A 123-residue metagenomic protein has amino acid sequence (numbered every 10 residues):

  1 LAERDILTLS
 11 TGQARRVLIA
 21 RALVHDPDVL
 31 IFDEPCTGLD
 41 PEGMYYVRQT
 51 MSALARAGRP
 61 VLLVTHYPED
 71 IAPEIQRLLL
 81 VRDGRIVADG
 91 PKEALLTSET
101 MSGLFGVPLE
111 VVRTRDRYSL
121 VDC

Functional and structural regions predicted by a protein language model:
D5-L9: Conserved ABC ATPase signature
I19: Hydrophobic anchor residue at the start of the ABC signature
D26: Conserved catalytic motifs of ABC-family nucleotide-binding domains
L30-D33: Catalytic Walker B motif of ABC-type/P-loop ATPase nucleotide-binding domains
T65-H66: H-loop/switch region of ABC-family ATPase nucleotide-binding domains
F105-C123: ABC ATPase nucleotide-binding domains
